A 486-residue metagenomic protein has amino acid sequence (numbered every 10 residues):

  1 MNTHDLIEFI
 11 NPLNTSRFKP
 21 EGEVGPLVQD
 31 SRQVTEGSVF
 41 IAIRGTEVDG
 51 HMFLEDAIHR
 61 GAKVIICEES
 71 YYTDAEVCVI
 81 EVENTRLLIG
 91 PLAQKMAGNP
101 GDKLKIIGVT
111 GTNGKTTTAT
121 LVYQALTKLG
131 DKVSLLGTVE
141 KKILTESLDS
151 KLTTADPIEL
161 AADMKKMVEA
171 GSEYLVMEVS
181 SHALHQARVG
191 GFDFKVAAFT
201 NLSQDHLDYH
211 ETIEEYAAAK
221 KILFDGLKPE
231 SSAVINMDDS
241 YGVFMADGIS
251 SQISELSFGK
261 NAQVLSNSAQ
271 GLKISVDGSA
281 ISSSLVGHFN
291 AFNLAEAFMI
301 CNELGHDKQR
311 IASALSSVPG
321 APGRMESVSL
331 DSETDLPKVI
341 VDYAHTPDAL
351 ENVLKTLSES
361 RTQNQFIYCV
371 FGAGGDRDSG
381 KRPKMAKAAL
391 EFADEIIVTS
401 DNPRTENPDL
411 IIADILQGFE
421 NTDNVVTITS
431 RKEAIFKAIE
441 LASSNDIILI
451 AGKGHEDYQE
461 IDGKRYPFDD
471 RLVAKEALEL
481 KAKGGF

Functional and structural regions predicted by a protein language model:
M1-P91, S232, S282, V286-H288 (+3 more regions): N-terminal leader/targeting and accessory segments in enzymes
M1-T15, E36-V39, M52, E296-Q309 (+2 more regions): ATP-dependent carboxylate-amine ligase
I10-L13, I89-M237, Y241-Q252, C301-N302 (+1 more regions): Phosphate-binding loop of NTP-binding sites
L13, E68-E76, A170, H185 (+3 more regions): Acidic, Mg2+-coordinating active-site environments of NTP-dependent enzymes
K63, K195, D394: Receiver (REC) domain switch/active-site residues of two-component response regulators
E69-Y71, T138-V139, S181, L202 (+4 more regions): Short, ordered loop/turn segments at secondary-structure junctions
Y72-T73, E140-I143, A183-H185, S240-F244 (+4 more regions): Short, active-site-adjacent cap segments at secondary-structure transitions
V79-N84, S257-F258, V426-T429, A434: Short acidic-hydrophobic, aromatic-tinged amphipathic segments that line or gate anion-handling sites
